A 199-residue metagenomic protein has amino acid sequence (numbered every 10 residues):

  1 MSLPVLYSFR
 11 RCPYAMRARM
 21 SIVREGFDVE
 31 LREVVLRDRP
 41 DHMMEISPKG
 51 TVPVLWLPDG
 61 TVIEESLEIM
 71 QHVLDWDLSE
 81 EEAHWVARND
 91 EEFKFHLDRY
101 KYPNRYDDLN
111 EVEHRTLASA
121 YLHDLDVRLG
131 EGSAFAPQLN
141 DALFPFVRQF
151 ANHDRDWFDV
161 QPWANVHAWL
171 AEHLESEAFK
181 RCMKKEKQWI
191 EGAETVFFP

Functional and structural regions predicted by a protein language model:
M1-D126, G130-S133: GST-like domain detector, emphasizing the conserved glutathione-binding G-site in the N-terminal thioredoxin-like
S79-W85, K180-W189: Short, flexible loop/turn segments with low-complexity composition
E113-Y121, Q161-E175: Extended, well-ordered alpha-helical scaffold segments
H123-D126, F144-N152, H173-L174: Catalytic cores of nucleotide-enabled group-transfer and carboxylate-activating enzymes in metabolic and assembly-line
V127-A136, A178-M183: Surface-exposed helix-capping loop/turn segments at secondary-structure junctions
F135-D159, N165-H167: GST superfamily/GST-like fold recognition
F158, S176-F179: A structural signal for the main folded, soluble domain(s) of proteins
E186-P199: Acidic/histidine-enriched, glycine/proline-rich intrinsically disordered or flexible terminal extensions
